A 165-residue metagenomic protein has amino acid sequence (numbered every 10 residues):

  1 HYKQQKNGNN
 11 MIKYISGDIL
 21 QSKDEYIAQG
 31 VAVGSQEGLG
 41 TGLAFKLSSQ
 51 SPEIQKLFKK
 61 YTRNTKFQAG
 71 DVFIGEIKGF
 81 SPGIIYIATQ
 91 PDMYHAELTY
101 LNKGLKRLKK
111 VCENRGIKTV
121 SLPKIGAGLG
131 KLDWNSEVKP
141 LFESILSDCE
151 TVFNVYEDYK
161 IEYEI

Functional and structural regions predicted by a protein language model:
H1-I165: Macrodomain-like recognition of ADP-ribose-binding/processing modules
